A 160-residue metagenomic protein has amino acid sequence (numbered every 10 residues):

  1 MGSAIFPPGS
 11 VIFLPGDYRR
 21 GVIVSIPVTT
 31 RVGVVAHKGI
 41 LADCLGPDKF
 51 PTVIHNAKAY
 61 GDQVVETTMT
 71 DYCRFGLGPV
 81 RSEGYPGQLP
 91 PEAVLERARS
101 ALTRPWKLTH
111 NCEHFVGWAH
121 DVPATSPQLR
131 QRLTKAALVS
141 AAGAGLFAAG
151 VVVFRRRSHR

Functional and structural regions predicted by a protein language model:
P7-G84: Glycine-rich catalytic cores of cysteine/serine-nucleophile enzymes that process amide/ester linkages in cell-envelope
V28-T30, L102-K107, A149: Short helix-to-loop capping/linker segments positioned immediately adjacent to catalytic or ligand/cofactor-binding
G76-T103: Aromatic/basic micro-patches that form nucleic-acid/chromatin recognition or nuclease catalytic surfaces
W106-P123: Active-site nucleophilic cysteine motif
S126-S140: Juxtamembrane/start-of-transmembrane alpha-helix segments at the extracytoplasmic/lumenal side of membrane anchors
R132-A136, L146-R160: Short hydrophobic alpha-helical membrane-entry/anchor segments
